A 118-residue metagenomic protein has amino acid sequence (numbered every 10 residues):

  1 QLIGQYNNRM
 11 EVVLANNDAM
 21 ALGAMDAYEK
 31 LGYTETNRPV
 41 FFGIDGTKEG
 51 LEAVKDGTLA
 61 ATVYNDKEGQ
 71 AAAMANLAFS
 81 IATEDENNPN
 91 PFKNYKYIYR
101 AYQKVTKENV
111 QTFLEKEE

Functional and structural regions predicted by a protein language model:
Q1-E52: Hydrophobic alpha-helical
Q5, L31, G57, I81-D85: Generic structural signal for alpha-helix termini and adjacent loop/cap motifs
D18, N65-E68, A72: Electropositive phosphate-/nucleotide-binding environments in soluble metabolic enzymes
G23, A53, A73, L77: Alpha-helical scaffold segments in soluble metabolic enzymes
R38, T58-L59, A101: A generic structural signal for alpha->beta connector loops
D56-E68: Short beta-strand elements at the ligand-binding edges of bilobed clamshell
G69-E118: Hinge/cleft segment of the Venus flytrap/periplasmic-binding protein
